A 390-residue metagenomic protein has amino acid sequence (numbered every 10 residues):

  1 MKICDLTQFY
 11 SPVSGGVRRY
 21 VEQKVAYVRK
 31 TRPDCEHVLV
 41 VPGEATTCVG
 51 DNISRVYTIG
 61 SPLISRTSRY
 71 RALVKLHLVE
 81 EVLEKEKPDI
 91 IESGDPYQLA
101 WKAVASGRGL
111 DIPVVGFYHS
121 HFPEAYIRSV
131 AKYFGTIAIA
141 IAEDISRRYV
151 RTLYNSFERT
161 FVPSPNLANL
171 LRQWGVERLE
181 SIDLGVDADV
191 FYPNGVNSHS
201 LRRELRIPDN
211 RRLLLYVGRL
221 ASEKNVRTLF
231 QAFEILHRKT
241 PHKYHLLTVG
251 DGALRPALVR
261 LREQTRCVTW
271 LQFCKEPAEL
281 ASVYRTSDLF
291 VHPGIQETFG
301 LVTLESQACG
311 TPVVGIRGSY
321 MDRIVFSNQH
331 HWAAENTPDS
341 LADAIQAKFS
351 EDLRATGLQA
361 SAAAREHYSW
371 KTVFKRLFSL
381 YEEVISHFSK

Functional and structural regions predicted by a protein language model:
M1-T47, D51-N52, Y57-T58, S389: N-terminal subdomain of nucleotide-sugar transferases
G43, N166, G185: Carbohydrate-associated surface elements
P208-E234: Conserved donor-binding/catalytic core segment of Leloir-type glycosyltransferases
P256-C274, A278: Nucleotide-activated donor-binding/catalytic signature segment of Leloir-type glycosyltransferases, i.e., the conserved
S282-S287: Short alpha-helical donor nucleotide-sugar binding micro-motif in glycosyltransferases
I295: Aromatic "clamp/platform" in nucleotide-sugar-dependent glycosyltransferases that forms part of the donor/acceptor
P312-G315: Short hydrophobic beta-strand element within catalytic cores of glycosyltransferases and related nucleotide-activated
S327-D339, Q346-D352: Conserved acidic donor-binding segment of nucleotide-sugar-dependent glycosyltransferases
